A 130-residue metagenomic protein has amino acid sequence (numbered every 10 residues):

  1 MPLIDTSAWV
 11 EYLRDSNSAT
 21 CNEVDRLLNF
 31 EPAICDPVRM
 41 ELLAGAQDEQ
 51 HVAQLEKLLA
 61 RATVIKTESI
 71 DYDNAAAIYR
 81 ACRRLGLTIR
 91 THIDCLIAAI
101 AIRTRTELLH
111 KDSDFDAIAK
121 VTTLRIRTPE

Functional and structural regions predicted by a protein language model:
M1, A98, I102-E130: Acidic, PIN/NYN-like endoribonuclease modules and their adjacent C-terminal/linker elements
M1-I34, L43-K57: Short, well-structured N-terminal submotif of metal-dependent ribonuclease cores
D5, C35, R90-T91, D112 (+1 more regions): Histidine- and aromatic-rich ligand-binding microenvironments
D5-T6, L42, A75, A101: Generic structural signal for small/hydrophobic residues in well-ordered secondary structure, especially within
A8-W9, V38, D71, I97 (+1 more regions): Alpha-helix capping/helix-boundary segments
A19, A33, P37, Q50 (+2 more regions): Residues at secondary-structure transition points
K57-T63: Active-site-proximal, substrate-binding regions of enzyme catalytic domains and RNA-binding/basic surfaces
T63-K111: Active-site neighborhoods of divalent-metal-dependent phosphate/nucleic-acid chemistry enzymes
